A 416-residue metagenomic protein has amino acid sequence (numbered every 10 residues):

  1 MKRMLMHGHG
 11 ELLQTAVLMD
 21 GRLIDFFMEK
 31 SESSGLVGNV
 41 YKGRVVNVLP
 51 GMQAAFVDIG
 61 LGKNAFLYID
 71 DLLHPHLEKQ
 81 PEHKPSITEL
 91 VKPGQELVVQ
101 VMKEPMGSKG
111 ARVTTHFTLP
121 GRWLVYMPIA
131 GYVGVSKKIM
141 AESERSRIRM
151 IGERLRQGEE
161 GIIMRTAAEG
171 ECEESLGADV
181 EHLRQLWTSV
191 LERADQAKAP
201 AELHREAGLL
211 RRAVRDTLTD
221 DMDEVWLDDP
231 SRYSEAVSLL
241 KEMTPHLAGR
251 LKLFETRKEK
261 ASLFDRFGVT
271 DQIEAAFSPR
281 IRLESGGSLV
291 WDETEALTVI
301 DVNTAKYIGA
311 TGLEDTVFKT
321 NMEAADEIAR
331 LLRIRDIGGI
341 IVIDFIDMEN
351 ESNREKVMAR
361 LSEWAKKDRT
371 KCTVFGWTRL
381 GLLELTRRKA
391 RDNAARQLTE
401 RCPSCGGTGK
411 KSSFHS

Functional and structural regions predicted by a protein language model:
M1-S33, V40-V45, K92-L289, T294 (+1 more regions): OB-fold/S1-family RNA-binding modules
L5, L13-V17, N39-Q80, S86-L90 (+1 more regions): S1/OB-fold single-stranded RNA-binding interface
M52-A55, K63, V101-M127, L183 (+1 more regions): Conserved glycine-centered short motifs in functionally critical loops
A65-F66, P75, Y233-V237, E242-H246 (+2 more regions): Nucleotide-binding motor/catalytic cores of P-loop/tubulin-like NTPases across gene-expression machines
F66, L263, E384: Short aromatic/basic micro-patch
P75-P81, V133-E142, C172, A201-E202 (+3 more regions): Flexible beta-alpha connector loops of hexameric P-loop NTPases
K79, G268-I281, D315-E327: Short glycine-rich substrate-engagement loop in P-loop NTPases that contacts/grips substrate
I87-K92, R211-T219, A329-G339: Short, basic/hydrophobic alpha-helical segments
